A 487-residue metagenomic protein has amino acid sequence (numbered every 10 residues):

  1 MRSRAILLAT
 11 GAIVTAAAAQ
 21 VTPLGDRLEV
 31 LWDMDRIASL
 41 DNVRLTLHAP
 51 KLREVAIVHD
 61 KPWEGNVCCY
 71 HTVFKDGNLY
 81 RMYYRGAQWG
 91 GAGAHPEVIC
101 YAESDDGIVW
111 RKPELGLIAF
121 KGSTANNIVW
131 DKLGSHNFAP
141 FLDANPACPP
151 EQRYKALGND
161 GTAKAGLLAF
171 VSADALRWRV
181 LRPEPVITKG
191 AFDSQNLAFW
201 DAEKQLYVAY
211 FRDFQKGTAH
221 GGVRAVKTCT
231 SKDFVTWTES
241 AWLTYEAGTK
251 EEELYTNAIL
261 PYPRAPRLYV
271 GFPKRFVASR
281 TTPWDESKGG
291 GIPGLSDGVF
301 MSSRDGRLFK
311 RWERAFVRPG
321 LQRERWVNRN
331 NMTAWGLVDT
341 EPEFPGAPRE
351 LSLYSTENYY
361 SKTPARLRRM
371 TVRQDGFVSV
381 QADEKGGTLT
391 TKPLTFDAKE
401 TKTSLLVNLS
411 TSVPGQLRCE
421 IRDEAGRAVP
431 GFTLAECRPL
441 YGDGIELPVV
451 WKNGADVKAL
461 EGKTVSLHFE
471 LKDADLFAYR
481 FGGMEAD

Functional and structural regions predicted by a protein language model:
M1-L7: Bacterial N-terminal signal peptides that target proteins for export
L7-T15: Bacterial N-terminal signal peptides
A19-D487: Carbohydrate-active catalytic/glycan-binding domains of CAZyme proteins, especially the secreted or lumenal ectodomains
